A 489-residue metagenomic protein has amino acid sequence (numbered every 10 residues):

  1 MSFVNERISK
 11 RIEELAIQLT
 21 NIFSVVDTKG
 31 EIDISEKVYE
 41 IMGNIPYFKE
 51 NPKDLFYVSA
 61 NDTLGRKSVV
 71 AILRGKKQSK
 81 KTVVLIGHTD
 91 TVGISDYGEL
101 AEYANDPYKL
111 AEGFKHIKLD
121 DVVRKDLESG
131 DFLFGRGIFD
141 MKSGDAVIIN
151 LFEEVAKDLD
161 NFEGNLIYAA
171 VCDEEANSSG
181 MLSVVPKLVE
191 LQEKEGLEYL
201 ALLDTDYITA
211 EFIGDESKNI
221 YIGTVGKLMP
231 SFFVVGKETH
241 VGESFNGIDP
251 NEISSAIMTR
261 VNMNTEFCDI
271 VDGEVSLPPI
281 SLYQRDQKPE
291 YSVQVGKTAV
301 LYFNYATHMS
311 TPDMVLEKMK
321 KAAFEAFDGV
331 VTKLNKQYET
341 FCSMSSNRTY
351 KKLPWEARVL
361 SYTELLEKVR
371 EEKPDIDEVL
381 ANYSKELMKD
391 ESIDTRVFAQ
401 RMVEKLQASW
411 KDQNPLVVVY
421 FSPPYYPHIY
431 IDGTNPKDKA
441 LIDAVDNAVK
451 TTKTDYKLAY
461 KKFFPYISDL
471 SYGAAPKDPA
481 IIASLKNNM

Functional and structural regions predicted by a protein language model:
S2-R136, N161-G164: Acidic/His- and Gly-rich active-site-bordering loop/insert found across diverse amide/peptide-bond hydrolases
R7, R11-Q18, I22, K37 (+6 more regions): Generic non-transmembrane alpha-helical segments
V26, T91, E174, E238-V241 (+2 more regions): A generic structural motif
D33-V38, E50-K53, T340-M489: An extended, acidic, His-containing surface patch that forms the Zn2+-binding/catalytic region of metallohydrolases
K81-T82, L197-A201, N414-L416: Conserved acidic residues
H116-M141, V147-I148, Y199-A201, A399 (+2 more regions): Alpha-helix-centered segments that form part of catalytic cores
F132-G223: Acidic/histidine-rich catalytic neighborhood of metal-dependent amide-processing enzymes
E190-I393: Midchain, well-structured core segments that form catalytic/ion-binding scaffolds
